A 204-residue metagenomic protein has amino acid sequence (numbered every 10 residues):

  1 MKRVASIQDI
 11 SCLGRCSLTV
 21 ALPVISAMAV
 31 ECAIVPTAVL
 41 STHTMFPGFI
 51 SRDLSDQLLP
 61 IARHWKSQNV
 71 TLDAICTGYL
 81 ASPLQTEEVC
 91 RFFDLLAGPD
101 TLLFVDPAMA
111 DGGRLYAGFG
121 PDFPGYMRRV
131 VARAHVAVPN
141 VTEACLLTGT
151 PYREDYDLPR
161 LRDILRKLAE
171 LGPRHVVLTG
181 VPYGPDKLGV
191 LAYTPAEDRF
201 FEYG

Functional and structural regions predicted by a protein language model:
M1-V105, M109-A117: Conserved N-terminal subdomain of the carbohydrate kinase-like
C12-L13, R199-G204: Short pre-catalytic strand/loop immediately N-terminal to key active-site residues, enriched for Gly-Thr
R63-L72, T101-A110, R133-A137, L168-L178 (+1 more regions): Short, surface-exposed, charge-dense and proline/glycine-enriched linear segments
A117-D198: Conserved phosphate/ATP/ADP-binding segment of small-molecule kinases
